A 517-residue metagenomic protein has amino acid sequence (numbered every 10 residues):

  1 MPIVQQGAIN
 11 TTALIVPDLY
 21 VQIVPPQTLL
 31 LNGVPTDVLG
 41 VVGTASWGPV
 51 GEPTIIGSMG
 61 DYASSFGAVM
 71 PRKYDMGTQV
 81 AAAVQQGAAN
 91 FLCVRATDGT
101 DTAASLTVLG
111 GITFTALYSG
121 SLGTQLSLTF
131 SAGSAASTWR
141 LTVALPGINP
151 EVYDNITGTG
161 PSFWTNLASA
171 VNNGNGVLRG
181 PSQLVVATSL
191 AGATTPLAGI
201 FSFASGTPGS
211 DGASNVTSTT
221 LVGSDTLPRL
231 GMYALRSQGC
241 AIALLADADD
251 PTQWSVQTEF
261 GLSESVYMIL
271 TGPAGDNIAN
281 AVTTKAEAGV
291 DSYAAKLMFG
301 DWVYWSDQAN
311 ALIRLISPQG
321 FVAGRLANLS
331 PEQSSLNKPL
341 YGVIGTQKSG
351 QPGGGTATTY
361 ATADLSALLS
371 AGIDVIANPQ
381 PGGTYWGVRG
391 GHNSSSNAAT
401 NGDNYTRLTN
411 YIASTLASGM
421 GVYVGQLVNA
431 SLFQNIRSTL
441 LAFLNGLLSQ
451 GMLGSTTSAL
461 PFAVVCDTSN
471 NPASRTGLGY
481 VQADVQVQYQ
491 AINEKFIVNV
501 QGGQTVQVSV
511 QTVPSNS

Functional and structural regions predicted by a protein language model:
M1-I436, F443-N470, T476, D484 (+3 more regions): A glycine- and small-residue-enriched flexible loop/hinge signal that marks low-structured segments
Y480: Cofactor- and metal-binding active-site motifs of prokaryotic enzymes that mediate redox/radical or nucleophilic
A483-F496, V500: Proline-poor, low-complexity alpha-helical tail modules
